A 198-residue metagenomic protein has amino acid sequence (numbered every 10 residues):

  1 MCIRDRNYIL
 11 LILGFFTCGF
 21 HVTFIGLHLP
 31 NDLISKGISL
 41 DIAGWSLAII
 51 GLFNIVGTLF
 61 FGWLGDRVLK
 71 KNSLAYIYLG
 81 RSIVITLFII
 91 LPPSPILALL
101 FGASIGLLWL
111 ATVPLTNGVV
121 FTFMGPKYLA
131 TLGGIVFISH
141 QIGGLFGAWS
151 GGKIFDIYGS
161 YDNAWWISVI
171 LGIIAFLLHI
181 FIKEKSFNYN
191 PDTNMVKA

Functional and structural regions predicted by a protein language model:
M1-I3: Short, small-residue-biased leader/transition segments that mark boundaries at the very start of proteins
R6-F61, G147: Extracytoplasmic gate region of multi-pass secondary transporters
F16, A48-L52, L79, G134-I142: Transmembrane alpha-helical cores of Major Facilitator Superfamily
F24, A48-N54, T58-V119: C-terminal transmembrane helical hairpin of 12-TM major facilitator-type secondary transporters
N31, N117-F123: Intracellular helix-loop hinge segments at the cytoplasmic ends of transmembrane helices in 12-TM rocker-switch-type
S39-L47, S94, A98, G133: Juxtamembrane helix-start elements in MFS-like secondary transporters
F123-Y158, S168: A late C-terminal transmembrane helix in Major Facilitator Superfamily
W166-A198: Multi-pass alpha-helical transporter architecture, strongest for 12-TM Major Facilitator/SLC carriers used
